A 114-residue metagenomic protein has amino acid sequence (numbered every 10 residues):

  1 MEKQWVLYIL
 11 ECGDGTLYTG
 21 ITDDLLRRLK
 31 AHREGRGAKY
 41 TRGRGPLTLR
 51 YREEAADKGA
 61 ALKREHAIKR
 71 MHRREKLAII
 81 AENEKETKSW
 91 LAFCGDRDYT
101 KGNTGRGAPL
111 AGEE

Functional and structural regions predicted by a protein language model:
M1-A55, G59-H66, N83-E86, W90-E114: GIY-YIG nuclease catalytic motif and its immediate N-terminal context
H66-I79: Short arginine-rich
